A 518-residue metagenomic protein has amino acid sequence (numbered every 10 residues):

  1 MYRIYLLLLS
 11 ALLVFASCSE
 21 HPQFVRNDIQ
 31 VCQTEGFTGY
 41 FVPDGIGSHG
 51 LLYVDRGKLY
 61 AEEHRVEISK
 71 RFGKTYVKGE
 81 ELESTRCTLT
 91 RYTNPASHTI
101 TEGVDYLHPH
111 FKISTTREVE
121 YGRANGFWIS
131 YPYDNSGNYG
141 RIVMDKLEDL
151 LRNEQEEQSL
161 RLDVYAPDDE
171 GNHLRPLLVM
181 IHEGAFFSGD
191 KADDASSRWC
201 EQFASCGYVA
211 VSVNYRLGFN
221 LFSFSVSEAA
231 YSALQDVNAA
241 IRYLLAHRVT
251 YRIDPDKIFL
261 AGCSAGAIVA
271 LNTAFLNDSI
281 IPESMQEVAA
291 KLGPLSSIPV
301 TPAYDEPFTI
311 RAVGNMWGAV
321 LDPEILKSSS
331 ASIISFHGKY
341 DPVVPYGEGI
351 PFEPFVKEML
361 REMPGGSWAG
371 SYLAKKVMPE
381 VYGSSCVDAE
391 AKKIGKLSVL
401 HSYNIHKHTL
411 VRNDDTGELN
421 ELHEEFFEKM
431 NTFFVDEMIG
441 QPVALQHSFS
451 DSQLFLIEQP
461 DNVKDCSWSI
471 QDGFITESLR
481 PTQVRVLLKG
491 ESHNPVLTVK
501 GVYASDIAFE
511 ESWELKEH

Functional and structural regions predicted by a protein language model:
N94-G171: N-terminal cap/lid segment of alpha/beta-hydrolase-fold proteins
H173-G184: Short beta-strand element of the alpha/beta-hydrolase
A192-S212: Short amphipathic alpha-helix adjacent to the substrate-entry channel of hydrolases
A239-S329: Primarily recognizes the serine-hydrolase "nucleophile elbow" in alpha/beta-hydrolase and SGNH/GDSL folds
A290-I394: The feature captures the conserved acid-bearing segment of alpha/beta-hydrolase catalytic domains
W368-S371, K375-V443: C-terminal catalytic histidine-bearing segment of alpha/beta-hydrolase fold enzymes
D451-P460: A short beta-strand segment in extracellular, disulfide-stabilized domains
I470-V486: Surface-exposed, flexible coil segments in extracellular/virion-facing regions
